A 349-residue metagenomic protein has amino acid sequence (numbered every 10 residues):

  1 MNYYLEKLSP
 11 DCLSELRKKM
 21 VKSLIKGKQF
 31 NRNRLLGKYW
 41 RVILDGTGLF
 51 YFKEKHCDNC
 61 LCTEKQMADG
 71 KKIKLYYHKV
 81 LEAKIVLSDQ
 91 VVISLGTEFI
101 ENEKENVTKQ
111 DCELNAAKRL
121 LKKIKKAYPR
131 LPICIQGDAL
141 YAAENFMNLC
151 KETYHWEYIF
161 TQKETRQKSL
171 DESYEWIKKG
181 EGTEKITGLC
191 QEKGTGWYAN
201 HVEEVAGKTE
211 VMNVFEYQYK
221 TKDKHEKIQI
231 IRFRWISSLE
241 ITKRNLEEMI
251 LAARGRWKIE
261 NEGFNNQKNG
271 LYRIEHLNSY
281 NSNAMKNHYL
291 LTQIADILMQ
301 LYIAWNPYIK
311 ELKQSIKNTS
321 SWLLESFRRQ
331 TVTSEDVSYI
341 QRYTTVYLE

Functional and structural regions predicted by a protein language model:
N2-D89, E101: Active-site-proximal, Lys/Arg-enriched surface segment that forms a nucleic-acid-binding/basic interface patch
K38-L49, A83, A117, I135-L140 (+4 more regions): Short, conserved catalytic/metal-binding motifs centered on acidic residues
K65-P132: Electropositive, glycine- and tryptophan-enriched low-complexity nucleic-acid-binding patches
I85-L87, F99, A139, F160-E164 (+1 more regions): Short, structured patches in soluble enzyme cores that scaffold and shape functional sites
E103-V214: An internal, acidic/charged active-site-proximal segment that coordinates divalent cations and/or engages
I186-H201, K268-S282, N287, T292-E349: A short, flexible helix-boundary coil/loop motif
G188-R232, I236-L239, K243, I250-A253: A conserved mid-domain beta-alpha-beta active-site/ligand-binding segment of alpha/beta enzyme cores
K243-N278: Short amphipathic alpha-helical "interface-anchor" segments enriched in bulky aromatics
